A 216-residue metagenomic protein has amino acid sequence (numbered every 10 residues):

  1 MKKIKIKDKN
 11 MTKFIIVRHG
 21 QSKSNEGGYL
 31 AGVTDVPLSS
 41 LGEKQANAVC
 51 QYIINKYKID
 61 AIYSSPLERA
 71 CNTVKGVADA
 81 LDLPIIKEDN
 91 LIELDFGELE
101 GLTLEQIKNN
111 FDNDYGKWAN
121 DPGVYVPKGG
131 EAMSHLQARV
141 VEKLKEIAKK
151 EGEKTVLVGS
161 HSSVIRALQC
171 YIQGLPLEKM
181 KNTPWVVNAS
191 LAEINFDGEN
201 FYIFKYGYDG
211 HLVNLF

Functional and structural regions predicted by a protein language model:
K2-T12, L94-N109, K149-K154, C170-F216: Acidic, low-complexity terminal tails and accessory targeting/binding regions of phosphate-metabolizing enzymes
K13-H19, V158: Short, hydrophobic/glycine-enriched beta-strand segments
Q21-K87: Active-site-proximal alpha-helix that buttresses catalytic centers in soluble enzyme cores
S22, V164-I165: Short active-site segment of divalent metal-dependent hydrolases/proteases that encodes the spacing between
N55-A61, K149-V156: Surface-exposed helix-capping loop/turn segments at secondary-structure junctions
G76, A167-Y171: Active-site signature of alpha/beta-hydrolase-fold catalytic machinery across serine- and Asp/Cys-nucleophile hydrolases
D79-R139, N195, Y202-K205, F216: Phosphate-handling substructures
H161: Short basic (Lys/Arg) and small-residue
